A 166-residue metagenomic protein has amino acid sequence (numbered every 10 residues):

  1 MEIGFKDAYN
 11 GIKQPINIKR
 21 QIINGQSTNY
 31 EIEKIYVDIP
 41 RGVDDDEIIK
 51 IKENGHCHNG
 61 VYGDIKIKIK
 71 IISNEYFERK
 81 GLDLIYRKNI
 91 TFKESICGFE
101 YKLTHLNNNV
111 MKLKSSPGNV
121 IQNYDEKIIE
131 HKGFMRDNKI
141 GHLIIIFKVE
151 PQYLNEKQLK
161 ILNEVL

Functional and structural regions predicted by a protein language model:
M1-D7, I12-I18, D46-K52: Extracytoplasmic assembly/pore-lining segments of large envelope/extracellular complexes
I18-Q21, Y30-L166: Intrinsically disordered, low-complexity linker/assembly segments
I23-G25: Sequence/structural signature of outer-membrane beta-barrel proteins
